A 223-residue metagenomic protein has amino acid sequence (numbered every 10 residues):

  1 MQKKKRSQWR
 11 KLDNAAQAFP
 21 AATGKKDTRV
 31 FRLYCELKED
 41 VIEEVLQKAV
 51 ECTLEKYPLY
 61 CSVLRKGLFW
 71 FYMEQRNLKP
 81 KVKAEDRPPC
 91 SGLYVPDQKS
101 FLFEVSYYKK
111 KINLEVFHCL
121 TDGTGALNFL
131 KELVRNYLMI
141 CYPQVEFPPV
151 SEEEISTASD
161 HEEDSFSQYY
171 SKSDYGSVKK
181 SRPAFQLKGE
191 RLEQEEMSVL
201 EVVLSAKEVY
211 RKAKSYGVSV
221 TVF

Functional and structural regions predicted by a protein language model:
M1-D164, A206-K214, V222-F223: Non-catalytic N-terminal regions of enzymes
F166-V218: Flexible, P/S/T/G-rich "lid" or insertion loops adjacent to the active sites of thioester-utilizing
